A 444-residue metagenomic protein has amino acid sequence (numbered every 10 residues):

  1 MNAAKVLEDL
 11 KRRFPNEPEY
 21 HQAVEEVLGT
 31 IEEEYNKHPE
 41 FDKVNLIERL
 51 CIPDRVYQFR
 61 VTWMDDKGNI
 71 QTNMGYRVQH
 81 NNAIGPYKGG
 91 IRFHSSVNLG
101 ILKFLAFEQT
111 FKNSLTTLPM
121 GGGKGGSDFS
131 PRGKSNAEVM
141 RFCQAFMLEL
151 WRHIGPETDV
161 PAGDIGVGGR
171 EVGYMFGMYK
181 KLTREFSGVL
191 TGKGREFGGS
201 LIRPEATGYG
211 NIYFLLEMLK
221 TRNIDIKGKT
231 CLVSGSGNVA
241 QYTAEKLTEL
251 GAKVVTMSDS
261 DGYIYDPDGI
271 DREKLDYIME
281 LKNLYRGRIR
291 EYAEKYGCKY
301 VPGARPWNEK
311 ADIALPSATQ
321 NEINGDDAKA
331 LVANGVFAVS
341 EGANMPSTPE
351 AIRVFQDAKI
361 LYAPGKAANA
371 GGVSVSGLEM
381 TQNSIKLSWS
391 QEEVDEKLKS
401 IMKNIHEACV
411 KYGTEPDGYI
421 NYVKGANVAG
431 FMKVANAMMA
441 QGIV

Functional and structural regions predicted by a protein language model:
M1-A23, M218, S317, V332-V444: Adenosine-phosphate binding glycine-rich loop
H21, K37-V44, T117, I154-G163 (+3 more regions): Flexible, glycine/charged-enriched surface loops at secondary-structure junctions
E40-N69: Structured beta-strand/loop patches that form or line metal/cofactor-binding pockets in enzymes
F59-K124, D128: Phosphate-interaction motifs
H94, N113-K227: Glycine/serine-rich phosphate-binding loop and adjoining beta1-alpha1 elements at the start of nucleotide-handling
T191-G194, G198-K310: Glycine-rich phosphate/diphosphate-binding loop of Rossmann-like nucleotide-binding domains
G262-Y362, A367: Rossmann-like adenosine-cofactor binding region
